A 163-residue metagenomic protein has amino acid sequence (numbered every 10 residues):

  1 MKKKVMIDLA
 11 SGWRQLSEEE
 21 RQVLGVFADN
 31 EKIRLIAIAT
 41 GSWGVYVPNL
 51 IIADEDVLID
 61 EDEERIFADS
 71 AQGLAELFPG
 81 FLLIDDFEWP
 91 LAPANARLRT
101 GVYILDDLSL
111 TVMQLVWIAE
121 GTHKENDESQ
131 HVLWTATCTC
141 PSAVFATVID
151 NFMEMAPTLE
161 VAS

Functional and structural regions predicted by a protein language model:
M1-R65: Secretory pathway targeting signatures of secreted, lumenal, and periplasmic proteins
S11-W13, V132-S163: Surface-exposed amphipathic alpha-helical segments
G12-Q15, I33, F81, A94-A96 (+1 more regions): Short glycine-aromatic motifs
L16, D106, G121, P141-A143: Short coil/turn motifs at secondary-structure junctions
S17, D85, S163: Short loop/edge segments at beta-strand edges and connector loops that shape dinucleotide/nucleotide cofactor-binding
G44, L108-L110, E128-Q130, N151: A generic structural micro-feature
Y46-I51, N95-L98, S129-T137: Glycine-rich, often proline-containing surface loops adjacent to acidic residues and nearby aromatics that form
I59-D127: Signature of long, low-cysteine stretches enriched in small and polar/charged residues
